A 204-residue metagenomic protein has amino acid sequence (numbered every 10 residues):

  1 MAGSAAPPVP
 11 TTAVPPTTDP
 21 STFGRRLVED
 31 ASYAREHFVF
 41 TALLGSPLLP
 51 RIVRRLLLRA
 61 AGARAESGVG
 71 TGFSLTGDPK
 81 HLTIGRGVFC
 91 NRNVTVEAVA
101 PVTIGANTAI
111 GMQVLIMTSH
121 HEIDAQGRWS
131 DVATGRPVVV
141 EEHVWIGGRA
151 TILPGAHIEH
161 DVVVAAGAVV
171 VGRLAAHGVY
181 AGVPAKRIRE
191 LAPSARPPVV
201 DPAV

Functional and structural regions predicted by a protein language model:
M1-A63, H143, V183-V204: Terminal amphipathic alpha-helical/low-complexity segments used for targeting or macromolecular assembly
P47-R55, T71-I84, F89-H157, V183-P184 (+1 more regions): Flexible, glycine/small-residue-enriched loop-and-beta-strand segment within the central core of proteins
N107, D161, V179: Short glycine-centered segments of the SAM/dcSAM-binding site in methyltransferase folds
E142, V163-G167, A181-G182: Extended, charge-rich C-terminal regions with high alpha-helical propensity
G148-V163, A168-G172: Beta-rich strand-turn-strand
A176, A181-P184: Acidic, glycine-centered active-site loop in nucleotide-sugar glycosyltransferases
